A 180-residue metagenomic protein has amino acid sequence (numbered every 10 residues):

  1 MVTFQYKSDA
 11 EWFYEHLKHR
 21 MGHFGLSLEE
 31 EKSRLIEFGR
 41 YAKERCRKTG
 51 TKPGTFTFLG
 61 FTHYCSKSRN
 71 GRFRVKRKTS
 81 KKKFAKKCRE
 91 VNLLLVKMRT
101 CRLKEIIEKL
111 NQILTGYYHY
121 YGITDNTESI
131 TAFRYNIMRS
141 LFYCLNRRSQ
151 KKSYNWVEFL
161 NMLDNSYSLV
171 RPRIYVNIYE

Functional and structural regions predicted by a protein language model:
M1-E180: Non-catalytic terminal/accessory segments
